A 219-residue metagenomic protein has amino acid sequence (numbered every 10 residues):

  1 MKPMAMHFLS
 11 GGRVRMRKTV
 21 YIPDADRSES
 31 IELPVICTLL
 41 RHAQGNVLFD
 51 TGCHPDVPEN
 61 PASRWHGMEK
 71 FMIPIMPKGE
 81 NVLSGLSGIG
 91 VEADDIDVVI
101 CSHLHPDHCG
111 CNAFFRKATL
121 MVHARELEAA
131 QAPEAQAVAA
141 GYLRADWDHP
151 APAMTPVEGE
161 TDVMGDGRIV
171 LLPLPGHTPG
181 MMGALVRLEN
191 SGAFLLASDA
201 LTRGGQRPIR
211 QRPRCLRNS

Functional and structural regions predicted by a protein language model:
M1-H7, D166-V170, N190-A193, L201-S219: Accessory terminal helices/loops
M4, R13-L83, A184-A200: Conserved beta-strand hairpin/beta-sheet module of binuclear metal-dependent hydrolase folds, prominently
F8, C37-R41, V47, G159-E189: Core dinuclear metal-dependent hydrolase active-site scaffold
R17, D56, L104-C109, P179-M181 (+1 more regions): Active-site environment of divalent metal-dependent phosphoester hydrolases
L48-T51, D97-H103, V122-H123, L172-G176 (+2 more regions): Active-site neighborhood of phospho(di)ester-bond hydrolases with catalytic His/Asp-centered motifs
N60-V122: Active-site metal-binding motif and surrounding structural segment of the metallo-beta-lactamase
S63-E69, V138, P208-C215: Short glycine/proline- and charge-enriched loop/turn segments that cap or connect secondary-structure elements
P74-D95, A124-P173, R217-S219: Metallo-beta-lactamase
